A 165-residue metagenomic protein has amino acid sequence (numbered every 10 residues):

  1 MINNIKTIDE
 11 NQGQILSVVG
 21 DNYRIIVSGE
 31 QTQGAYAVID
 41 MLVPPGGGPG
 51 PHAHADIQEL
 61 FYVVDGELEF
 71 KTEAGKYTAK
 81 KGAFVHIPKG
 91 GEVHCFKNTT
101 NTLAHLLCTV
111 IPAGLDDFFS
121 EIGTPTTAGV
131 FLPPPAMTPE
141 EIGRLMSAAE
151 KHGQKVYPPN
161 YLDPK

Functional and structural regions predicted by a protein language model:
M1-G13, Y161-K165: Basic/polar N-terminal segments that are highly enriched at the extreme N-terminus, encompassing both cleavable
T7-D9, E67, A74-G91: Short acidic-glycine-tyrosine-enriched beta hairpin
Q12-P51: A short glycine-rich, His/Asp/Glu-containing loop-to-beta-strand
N22, L60, E67-E69, K76 (+2 more regions): Structural motif
V27-S28, G50-A55, C95-T99: Short histidine-centered beta-strand/loop micro-motifs that create catalytic or ligand/metal-coordination sites
T32, K89-D116: Ligand-binding loop in jelly-roll beta-barrel domains
V38-P45, A53-T72, T109-P112: Short, conserved beta-strand element in jelly-roll/cupin
I122-K165: Acidic/histidine-enriched, glycine/proline-rich intrinsically disordered or flexible terminal extensions
